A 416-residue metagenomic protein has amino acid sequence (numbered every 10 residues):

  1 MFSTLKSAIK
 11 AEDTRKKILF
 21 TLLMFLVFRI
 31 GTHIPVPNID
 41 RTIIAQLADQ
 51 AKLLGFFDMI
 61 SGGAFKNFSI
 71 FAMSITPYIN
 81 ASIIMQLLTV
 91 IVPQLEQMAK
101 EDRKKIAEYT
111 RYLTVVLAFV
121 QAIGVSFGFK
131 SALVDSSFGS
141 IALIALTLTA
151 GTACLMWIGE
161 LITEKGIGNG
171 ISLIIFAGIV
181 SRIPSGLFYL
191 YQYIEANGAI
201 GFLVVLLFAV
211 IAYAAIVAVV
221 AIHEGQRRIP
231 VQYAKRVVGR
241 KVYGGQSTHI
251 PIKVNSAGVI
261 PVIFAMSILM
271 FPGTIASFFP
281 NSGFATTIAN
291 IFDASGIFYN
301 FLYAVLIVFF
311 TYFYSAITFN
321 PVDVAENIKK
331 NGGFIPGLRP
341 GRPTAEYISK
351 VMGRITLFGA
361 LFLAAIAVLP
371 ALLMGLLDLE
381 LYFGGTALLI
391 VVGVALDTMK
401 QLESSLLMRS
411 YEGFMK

Functional and structural regions predicted by a protein language model:
M1-E96, E101-K416: N-terminal cationic and glycine-rich segments that engage phosphates or anionic surfaces
